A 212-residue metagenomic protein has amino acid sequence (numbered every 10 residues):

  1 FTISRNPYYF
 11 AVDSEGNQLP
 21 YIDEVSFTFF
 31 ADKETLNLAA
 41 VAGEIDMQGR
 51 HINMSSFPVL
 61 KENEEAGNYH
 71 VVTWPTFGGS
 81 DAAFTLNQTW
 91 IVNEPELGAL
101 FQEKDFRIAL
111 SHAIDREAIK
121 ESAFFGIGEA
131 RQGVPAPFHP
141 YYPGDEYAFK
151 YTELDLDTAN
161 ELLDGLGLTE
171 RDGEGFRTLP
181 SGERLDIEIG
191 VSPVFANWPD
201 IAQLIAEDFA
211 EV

Functional and structural regions predicted by a protein language model:
F1-F125, E129, V134, H139-V212: Extracytoplasmic/periplasmic ligand-capture domains
